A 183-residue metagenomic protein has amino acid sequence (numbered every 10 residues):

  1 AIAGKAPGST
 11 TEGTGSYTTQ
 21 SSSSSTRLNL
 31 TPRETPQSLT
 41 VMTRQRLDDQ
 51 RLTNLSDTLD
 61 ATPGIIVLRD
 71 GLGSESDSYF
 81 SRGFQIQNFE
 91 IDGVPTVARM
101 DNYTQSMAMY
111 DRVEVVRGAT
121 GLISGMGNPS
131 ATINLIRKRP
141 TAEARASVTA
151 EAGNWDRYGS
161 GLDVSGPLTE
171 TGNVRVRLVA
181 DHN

Functional and structural regions predicted by a protein language model:
A1-D48: Short, acidic, small-residue-rich periplasmic hinge/interaction motif at the N-terminus of Gram-negative outer-membrane
I2-A6, S81-Q85, R117, R137-R139: Flexible glycine-/small-residue-rich
L39, L47, L59, D111-G118 (+2 more regions): Non-catalytic regulatory/gating segments with a bias toward low-complexity or hydrophobic composition
M42, Q50, S76, S130 (+1 more regions): Transmembrane beta-barrel architecture of outer-membrane proteins
T58-E75, Y103-M107, M126-P129: Short, glycine-/polar-rich solvent-exposed loops and beta-turns at beta-strand/coil boundaries
V67, S78, V94-R117, A131-K138: Short acidic/polar hinge/loop motifs at secondary-structure boundaries that mediate gating or recognition
M109-D111, L122-N183: Outer-membrane beta-barrel translocator/receptor signature
